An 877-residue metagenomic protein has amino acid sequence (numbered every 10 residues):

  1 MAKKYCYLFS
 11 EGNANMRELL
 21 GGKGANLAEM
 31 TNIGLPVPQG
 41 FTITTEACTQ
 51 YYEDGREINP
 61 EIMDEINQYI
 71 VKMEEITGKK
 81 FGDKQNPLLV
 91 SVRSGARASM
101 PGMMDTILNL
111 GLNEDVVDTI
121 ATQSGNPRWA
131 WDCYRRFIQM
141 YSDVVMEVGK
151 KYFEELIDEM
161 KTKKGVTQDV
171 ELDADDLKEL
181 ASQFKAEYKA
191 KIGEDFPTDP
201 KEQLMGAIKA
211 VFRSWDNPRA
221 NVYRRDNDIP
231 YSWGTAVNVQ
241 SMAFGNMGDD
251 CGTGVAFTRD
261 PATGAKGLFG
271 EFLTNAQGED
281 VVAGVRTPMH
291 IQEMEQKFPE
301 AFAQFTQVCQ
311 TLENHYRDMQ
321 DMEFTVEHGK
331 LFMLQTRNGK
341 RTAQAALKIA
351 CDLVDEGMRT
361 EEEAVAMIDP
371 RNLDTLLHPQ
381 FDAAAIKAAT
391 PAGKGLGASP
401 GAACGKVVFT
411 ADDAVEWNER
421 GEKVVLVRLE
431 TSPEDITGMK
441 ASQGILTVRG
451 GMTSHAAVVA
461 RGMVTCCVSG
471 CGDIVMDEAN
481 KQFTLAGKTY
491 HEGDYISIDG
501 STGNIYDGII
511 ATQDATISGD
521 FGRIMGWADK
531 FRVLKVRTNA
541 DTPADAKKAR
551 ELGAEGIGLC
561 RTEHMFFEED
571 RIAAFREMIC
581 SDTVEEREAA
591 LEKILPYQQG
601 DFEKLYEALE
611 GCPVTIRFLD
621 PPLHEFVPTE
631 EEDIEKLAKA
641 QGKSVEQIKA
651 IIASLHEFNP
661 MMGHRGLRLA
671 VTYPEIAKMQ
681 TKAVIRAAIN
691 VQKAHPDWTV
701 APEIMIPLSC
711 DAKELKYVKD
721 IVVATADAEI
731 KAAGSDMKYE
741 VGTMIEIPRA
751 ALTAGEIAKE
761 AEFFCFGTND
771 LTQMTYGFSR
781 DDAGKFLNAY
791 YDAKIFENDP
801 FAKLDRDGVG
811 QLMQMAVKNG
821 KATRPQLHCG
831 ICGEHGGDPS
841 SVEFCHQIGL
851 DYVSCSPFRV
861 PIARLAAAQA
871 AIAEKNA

Functional and structural regions predicted by a protein language model:
M1-A388, E416, E422-V425, S432-T437 (+11 more regions): Nucleotide/phosphate-binding sheet-loop regions of phosphoryl- and nucleotidyl-transfer enzymes
F41, V448-G450, S469-G472, C560 (+2 more regions): Short beta->alpha connector loops at strand-helix junctions that form conserved, small/polar/Pro-enriched
R93, I517, W527-A877: Conserved alpha/beta-domain cores
I208, W215, L377-F409, R523-T538 (+1 more regions): Flexible inter-domain linker/hinge segments
N238, V408, V425-V427, L446 (+3 more regions): Structural motif
K330-F332, L429-K440, G444, M452-V458 (+7 more regions): Glycine-rich phosphate/ribose-binding loops and adjacent secondary-structure elements that form binding surfaces
K394-E434, L485-R523: Extended, non-globular alpha-helical segments
